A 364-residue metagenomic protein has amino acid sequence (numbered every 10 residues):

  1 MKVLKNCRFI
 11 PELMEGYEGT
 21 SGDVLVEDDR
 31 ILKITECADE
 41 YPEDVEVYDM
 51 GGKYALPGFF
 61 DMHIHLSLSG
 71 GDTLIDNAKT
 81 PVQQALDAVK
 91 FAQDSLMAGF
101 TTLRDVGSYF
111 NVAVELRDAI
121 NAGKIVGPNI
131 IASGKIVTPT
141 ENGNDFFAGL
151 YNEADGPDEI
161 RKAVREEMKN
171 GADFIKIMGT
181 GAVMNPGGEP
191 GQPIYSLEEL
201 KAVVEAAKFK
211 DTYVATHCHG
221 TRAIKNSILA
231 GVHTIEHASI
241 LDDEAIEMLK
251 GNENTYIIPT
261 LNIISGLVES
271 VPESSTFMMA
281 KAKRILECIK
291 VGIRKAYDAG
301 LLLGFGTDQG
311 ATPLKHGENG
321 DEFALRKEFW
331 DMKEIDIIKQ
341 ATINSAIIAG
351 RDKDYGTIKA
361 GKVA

Functional and structural regions predicted by a protein language model:
M1-P42: N-terminal metal-binding scaffold of metallo-dependent hydrolase/deaminase domains
C7, V24, D29, G52 (+12 more regions): Divalent metal-coordination and catalytic microenvironments
A38-L56, P81-V82: Active-site metal-binding motif and surrounding structural segment of the metallo-beta-lactamase
K53-A119, T140-G143, E198, L229-A230: Metal-associated gating/positioning segment near the N- to mid-region
S67-Q84, Q93-L96, V126, G134 (+4 more regions): Active-site gating loops and adjacent loop-to-helix segments of metal-dependent hydrolytic enzymes
S67-S69, V106-A113, T138-P139, G181-N185 (+4 more regions): Active-site environment of divalent metal-dependent phosphoester hydrolases
E115, D158-I257, K283-L303, K353: Histidine/acidic residue-rich metal-binding segments in metalloenzymes
F209, Y213, S275-F277, E287-A364: His/Asp/Glu-enriched, well-ordered alpha-helical/loop segment that forms or immediately abuts the divalent-metal
